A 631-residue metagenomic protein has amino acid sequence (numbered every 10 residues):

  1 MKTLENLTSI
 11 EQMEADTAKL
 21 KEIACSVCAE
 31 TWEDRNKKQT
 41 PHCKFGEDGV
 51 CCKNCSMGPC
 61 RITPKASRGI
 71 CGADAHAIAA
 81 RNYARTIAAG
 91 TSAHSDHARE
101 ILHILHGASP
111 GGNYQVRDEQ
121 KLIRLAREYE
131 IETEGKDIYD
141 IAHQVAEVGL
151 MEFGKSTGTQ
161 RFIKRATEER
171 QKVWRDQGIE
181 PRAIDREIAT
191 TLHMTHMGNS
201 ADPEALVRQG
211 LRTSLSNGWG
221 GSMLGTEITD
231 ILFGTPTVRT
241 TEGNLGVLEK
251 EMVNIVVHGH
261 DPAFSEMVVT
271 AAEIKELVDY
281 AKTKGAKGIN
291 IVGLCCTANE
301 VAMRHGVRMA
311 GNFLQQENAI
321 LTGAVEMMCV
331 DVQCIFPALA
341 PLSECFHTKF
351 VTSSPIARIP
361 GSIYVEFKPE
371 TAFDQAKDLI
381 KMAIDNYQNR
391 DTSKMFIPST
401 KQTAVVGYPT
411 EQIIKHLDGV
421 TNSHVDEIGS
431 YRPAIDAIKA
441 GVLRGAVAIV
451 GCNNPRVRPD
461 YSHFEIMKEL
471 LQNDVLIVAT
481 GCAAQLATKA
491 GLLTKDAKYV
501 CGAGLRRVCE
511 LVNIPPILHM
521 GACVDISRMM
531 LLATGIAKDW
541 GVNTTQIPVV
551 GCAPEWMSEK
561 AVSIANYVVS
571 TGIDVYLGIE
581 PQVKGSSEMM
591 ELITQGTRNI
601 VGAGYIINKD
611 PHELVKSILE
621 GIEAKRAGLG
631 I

Functional and structural regions predicted by a protein language model:
K2-I631: Anaerobic metallocofactor- and corrinoid-dependent redox/one-carbon enzyme cores, especially those from methanogenesis
